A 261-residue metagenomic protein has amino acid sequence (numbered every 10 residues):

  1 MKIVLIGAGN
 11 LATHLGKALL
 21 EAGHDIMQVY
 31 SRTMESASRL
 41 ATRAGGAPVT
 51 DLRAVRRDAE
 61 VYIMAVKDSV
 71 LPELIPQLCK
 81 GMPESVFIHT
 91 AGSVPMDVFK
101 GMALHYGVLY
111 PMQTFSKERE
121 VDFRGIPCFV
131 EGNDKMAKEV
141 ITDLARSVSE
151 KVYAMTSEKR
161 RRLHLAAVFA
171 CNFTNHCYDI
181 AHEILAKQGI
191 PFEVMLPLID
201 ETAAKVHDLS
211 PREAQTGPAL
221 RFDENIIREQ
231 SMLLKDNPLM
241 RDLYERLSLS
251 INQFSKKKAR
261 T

Functional and structural regions predicted by a protein language model:
M1, H24-Q28, D58-Y62, M82-F87 (+1 more regions): Short active-site oxyanion
M1-D51: NAD(P)+-binding Rossmann beta1-loop-alpha1 motif at the extreme N-terminus of oxidoreductases
L5-I6, M64, V130: Hydrophobic Val/Ile/Leu positions in short beta-strands of Rossmann-like dinucleotide-binding domains
H24-D25, L104, E150, I190: Short phosphate-binding/catalytic loops that engage adenosine nucleotides
M27-S31, V86-A91, L109, C128-V130 (+1 more regions): Short, hydrophobic beta-strand segments that form beta-sheet elements in well-ordered domains
M34, S38, T42-E120: Rossmann-like NAD(P)(H) cofactor-binding subdomain of soluble oxidoreductases
S36, L40-R43, E120-L165, A170-H207 (+1 more regions): Internal alpha-helical scaffold of NAD(P)-dependent oxidoreductase catalytic cores
A186, D200-T261: Interdomain hinge/lid region at the active-site interface of Rossmann-like NAD(P)-dependent oxidoreductases
